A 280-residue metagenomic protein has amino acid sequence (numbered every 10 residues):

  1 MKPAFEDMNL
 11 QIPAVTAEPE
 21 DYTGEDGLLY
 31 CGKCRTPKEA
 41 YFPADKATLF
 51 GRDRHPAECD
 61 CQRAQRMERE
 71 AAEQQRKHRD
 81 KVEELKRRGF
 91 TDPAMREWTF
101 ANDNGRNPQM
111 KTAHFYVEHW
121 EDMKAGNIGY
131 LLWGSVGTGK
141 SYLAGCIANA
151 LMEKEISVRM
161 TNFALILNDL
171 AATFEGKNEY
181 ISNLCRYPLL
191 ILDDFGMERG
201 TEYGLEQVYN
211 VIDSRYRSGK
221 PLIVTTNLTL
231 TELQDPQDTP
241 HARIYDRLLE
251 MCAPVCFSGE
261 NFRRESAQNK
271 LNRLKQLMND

Functional and structural regions predicted by a protein language model:
M1-N104, E265-D280: A short, basic N-terminal segment
C61, G105, F163, F257-G259: Active-site donor-binding loop signature of nucleotide-sugar glycosyltransferases
W98-M123: N-terminal pre-Walker A segment at the start of P-loop NTPase domains
P108-V117, A148-L189, R199-E206: Short glycine-rich substrate-engagement loop in P-loop NTPases that contacts/grips substrate
K124-A144: Walker A/P-loop nucleotide-binding motif
N127-L131, V158, L189, P221: Residue-level preference for the first positions of well-ordered beta-strands
L167-L170, E198-D280: Replace "adjacent to P-loop NTPase cores in ATP/GTP-dependent enzymes" with "adjacent to NTP-binding cores
D194-F195: Walker B catalytic acidic pair
